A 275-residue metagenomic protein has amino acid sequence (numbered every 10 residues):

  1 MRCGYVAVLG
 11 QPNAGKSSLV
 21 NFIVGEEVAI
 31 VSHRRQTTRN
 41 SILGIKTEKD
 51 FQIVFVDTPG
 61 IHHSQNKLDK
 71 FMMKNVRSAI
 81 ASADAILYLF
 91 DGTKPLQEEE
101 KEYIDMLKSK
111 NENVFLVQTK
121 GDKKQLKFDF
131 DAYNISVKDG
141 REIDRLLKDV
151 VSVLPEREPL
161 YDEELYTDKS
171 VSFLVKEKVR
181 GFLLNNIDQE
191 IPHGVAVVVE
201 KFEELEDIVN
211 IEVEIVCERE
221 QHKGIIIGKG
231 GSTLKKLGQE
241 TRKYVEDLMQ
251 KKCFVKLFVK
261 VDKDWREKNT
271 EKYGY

Functional and structural regions predicted by a protein language model:
M1-I80, A85, F90, V216: Conserved G1/Walker A P-loop phosphate-binding module
G15, E142, T233: Conserved glycine(s) of the Walker
F22, E26, I45, K49 (+9 more regions): Conserved, well-folded catalytic cores of nucleic-acid-processing and energy-transducing macromolecular machines
T38, H62-H63, P95-L96, K123-Q125 (+1 more regions): Catalytic P-loop NTPase motifs of RecA-like helicase/translocase cores
I42, V76, T119, L146 (+1 more regions): Residue-level signal for inorganic ion chemistry
K46-Q52, K70-N134, E203-I208: Conserved C-terminal guanine-recognition region of P-loop GTPase G domains, centered on the G4
E112-V171: Canonical P-loop GTPase G-domain recognition
V171-Y275: P-loop NTP-binding site
